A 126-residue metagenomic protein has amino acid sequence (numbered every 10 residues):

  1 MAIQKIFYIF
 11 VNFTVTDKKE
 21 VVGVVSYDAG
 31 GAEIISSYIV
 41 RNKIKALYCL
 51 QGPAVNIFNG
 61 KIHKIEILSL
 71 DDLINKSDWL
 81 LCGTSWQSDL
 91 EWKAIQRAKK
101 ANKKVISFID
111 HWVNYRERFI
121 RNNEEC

Functional and structural regions predicted by a protein language model:
A2, T14-T16: Ala/Thr-enriched low-complexity intrinsically disordered regions
K5-I6: Polybasic, lysine-rich low-complexity intrinsically disordered segments
I9-N12: Short, positively charged and aromatic/hydrophobic N-terminal segments
V21-C126: Active-site and donor-binding regions of nucleotide-sugar-utilizing enzymes
